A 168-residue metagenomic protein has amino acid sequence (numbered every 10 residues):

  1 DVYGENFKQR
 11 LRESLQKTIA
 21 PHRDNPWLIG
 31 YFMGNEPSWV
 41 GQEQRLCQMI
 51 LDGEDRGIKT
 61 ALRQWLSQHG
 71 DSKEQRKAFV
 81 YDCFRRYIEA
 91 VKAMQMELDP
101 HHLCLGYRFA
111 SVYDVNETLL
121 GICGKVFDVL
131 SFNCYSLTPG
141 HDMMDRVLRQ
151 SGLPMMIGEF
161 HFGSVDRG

Functional and structural regions predicted by a protein language model:
D1-E5, G168: Surface-exposed, active-site-proximal loop segments in enzymatic domains
V2, N25-H101, G106-T118: Polysaccharide-binding and catalytic clefts of secreted carbohydrate-active enzymes
K8-R12, R56-L66, N133-V147: Short, surface-exposed, charge-dense and proline/glycine-enriched linear segments
Q9, E13-K17, E89, A93: Solvent-exposed, polar/charged alpha-helical surfaces in well-ordered, non-transmembrane soluble domains, broadly
Q16-I19, H69-G70: Short, flexible coil/linker elements and helix-boundary hinge sites characteristic of intrinsically disordered
A78-A93, E97-G168: Glycoside hydrolase catalytic-domain groove-lining segments
